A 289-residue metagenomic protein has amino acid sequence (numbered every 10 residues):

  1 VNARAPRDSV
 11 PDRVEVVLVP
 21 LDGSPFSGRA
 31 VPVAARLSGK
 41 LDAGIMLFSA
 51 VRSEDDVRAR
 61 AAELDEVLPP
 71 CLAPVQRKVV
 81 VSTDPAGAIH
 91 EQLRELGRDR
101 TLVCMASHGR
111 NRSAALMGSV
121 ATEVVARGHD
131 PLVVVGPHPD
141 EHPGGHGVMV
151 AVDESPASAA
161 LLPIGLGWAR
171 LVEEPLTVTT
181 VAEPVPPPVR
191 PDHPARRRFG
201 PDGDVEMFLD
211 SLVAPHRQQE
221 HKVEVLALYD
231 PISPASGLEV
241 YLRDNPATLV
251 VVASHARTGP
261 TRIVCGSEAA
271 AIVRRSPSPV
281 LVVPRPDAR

Functional and structural regions predicted by a protein language model:
V1-D12, F26, R52-D55, P69-V103 (+4 more regions): Structural beta-alpha unit
N2-E63, P69-V75, H146-F199, R217-E224 (+2 more regions): Small/aliphatic-rich secondary-structure junction motif
A35, E66, T122, A214 (+2 more regions): Active-site phosphate/pyrophosphate- and oxyanion-stabilizing loops and adjacent acidic/basic residues in soluble
G44, L102, E123, P131-V133 (+3 more regions): Proline-centered loop/turn at the N-terminus of a beta-strand
C104-S107, P131-H138, A253, V280-P284: Short beta-strand elements of ligand-binding domains
M105-E123, P143-G145, L249-R275, R289: Glycine-rich, Arg-bearing micro-motifs that act as flexible, cationic patches
S119-D140: Short, structured interface segments
